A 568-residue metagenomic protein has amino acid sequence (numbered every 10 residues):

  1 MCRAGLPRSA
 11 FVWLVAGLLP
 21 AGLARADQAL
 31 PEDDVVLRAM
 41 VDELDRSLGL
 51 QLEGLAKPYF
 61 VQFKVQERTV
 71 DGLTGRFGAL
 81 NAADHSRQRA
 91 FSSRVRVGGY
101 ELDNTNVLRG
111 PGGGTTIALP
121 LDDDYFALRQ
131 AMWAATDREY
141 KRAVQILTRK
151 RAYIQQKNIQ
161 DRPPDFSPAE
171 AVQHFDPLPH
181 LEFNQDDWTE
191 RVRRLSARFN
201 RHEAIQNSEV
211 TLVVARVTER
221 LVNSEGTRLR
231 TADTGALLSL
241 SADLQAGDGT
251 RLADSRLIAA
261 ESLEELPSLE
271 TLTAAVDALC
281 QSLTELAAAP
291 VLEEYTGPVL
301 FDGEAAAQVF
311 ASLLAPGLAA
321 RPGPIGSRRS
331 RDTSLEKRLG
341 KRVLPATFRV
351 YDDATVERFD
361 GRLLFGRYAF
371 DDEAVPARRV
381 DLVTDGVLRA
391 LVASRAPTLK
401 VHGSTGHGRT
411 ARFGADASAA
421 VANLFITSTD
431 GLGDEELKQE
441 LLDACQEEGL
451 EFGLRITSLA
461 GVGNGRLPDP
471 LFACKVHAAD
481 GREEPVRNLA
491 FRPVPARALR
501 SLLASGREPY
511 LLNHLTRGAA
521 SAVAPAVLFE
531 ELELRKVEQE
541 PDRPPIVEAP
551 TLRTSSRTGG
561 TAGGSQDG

Functional and structural regions predicted by a protein language model:
M1-P7: N-terminal secretory signal peptides that target proteins for export/translocation
P7, V12, R216, L364 (+2 more regions): Generic hydrophobic-segment detector
S9-A21: Bacterial N-terminal signal peptides
L23-F370, V375, R379, T384-D385 (+4 more regions): Active-site bordering "gate/hinge" segments that shape substrate access to catalytic or cofactor-binding pockets
T136, E373-G568: Long, low-charge, small-residue-enriched segments that form tightly packed helices used for assembly/packing
